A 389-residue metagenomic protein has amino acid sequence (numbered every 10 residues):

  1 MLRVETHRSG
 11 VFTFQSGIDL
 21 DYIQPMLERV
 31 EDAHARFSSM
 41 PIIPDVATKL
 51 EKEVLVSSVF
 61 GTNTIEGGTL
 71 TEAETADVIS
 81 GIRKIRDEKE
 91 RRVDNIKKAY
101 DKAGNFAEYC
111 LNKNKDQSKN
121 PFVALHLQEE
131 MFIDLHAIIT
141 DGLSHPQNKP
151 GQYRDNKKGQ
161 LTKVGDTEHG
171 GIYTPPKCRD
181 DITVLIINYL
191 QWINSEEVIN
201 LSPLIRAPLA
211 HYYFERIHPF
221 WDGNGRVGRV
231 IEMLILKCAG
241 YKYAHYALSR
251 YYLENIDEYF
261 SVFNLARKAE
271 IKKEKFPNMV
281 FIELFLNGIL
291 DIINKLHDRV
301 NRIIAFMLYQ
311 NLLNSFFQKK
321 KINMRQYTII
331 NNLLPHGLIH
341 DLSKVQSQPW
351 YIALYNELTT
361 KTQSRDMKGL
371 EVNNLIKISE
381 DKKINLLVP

Functional and structural regions predicted by a protein language model:
M1-P389: FIC/Doc superfamily catalytic core
